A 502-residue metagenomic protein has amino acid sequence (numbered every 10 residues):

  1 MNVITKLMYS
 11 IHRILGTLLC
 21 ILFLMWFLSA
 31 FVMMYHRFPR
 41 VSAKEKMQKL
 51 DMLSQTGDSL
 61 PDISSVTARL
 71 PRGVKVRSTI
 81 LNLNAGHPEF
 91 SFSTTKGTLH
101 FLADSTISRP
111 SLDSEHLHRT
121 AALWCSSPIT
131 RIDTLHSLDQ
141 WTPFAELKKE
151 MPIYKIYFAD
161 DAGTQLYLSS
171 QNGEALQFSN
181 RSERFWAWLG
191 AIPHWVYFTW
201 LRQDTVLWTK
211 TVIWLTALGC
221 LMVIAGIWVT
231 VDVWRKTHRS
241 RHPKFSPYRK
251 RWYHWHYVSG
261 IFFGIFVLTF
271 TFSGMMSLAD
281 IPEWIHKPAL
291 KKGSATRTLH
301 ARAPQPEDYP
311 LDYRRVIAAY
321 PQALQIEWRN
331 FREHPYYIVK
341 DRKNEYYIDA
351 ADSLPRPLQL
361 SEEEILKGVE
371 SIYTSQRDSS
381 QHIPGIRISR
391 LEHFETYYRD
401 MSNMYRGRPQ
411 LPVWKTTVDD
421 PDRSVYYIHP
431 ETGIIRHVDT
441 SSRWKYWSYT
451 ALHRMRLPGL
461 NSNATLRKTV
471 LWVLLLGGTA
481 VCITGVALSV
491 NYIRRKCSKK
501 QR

Functional and structural regions predicted by a protein language model:
M1-R502: Conserved histidines in hydrophobic membrane contexts and catalytic metal-binding motifs
